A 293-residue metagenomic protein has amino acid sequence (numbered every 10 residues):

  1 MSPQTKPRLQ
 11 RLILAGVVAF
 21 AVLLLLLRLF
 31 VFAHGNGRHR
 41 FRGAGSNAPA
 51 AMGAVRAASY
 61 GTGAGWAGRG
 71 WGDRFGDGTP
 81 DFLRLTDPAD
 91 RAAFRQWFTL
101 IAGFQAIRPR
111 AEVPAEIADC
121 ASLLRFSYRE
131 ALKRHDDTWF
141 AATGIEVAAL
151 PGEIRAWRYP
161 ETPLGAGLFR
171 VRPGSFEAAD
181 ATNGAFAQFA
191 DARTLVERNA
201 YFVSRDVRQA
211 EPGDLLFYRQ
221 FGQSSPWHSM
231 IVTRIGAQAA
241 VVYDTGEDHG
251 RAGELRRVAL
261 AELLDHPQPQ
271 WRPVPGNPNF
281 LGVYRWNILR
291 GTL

Functional and structural regions predicted by a protein language model:
S2-F20: N-terminal Sec-pathway targeting helices
T5, A33-G35, A44, P49 (+1 more regions): Intrinsically disordered, low-complexity serine/threonine-rich segments
L24-R38: Membrane-interface motif at the C-terminal end of an N-terminal transmembrane signal
H34, G43, W66, D191-E197: Low-complexity, Ser/Thr/Pro/Gly-rich disordered linker/stalk regions
G45-N47, G53-F186: N-terminal capping segments
A148-G250: ...with weaker cross-activation on analogous glycine-rich loops/strands in unrelated enzymes
V241-L293: Low-complexity, Gly/Ser/Thr/Pro-rich intrinsically disordered linker/tail segments
